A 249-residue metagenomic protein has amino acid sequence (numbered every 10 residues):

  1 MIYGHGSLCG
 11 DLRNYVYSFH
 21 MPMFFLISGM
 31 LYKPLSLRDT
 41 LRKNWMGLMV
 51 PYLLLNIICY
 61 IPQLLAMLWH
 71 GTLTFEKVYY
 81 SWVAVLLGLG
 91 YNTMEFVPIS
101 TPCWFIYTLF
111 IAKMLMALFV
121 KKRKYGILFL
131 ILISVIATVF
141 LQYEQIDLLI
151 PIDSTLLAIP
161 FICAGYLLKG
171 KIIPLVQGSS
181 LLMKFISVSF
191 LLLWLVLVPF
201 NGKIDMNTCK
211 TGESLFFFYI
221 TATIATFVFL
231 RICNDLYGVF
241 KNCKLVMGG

Functional and structural regions predicted by a protein language model:
M1-G249: Alpha-helical transmembrane segments and their immediate juxtamembrane cytosolic regions
